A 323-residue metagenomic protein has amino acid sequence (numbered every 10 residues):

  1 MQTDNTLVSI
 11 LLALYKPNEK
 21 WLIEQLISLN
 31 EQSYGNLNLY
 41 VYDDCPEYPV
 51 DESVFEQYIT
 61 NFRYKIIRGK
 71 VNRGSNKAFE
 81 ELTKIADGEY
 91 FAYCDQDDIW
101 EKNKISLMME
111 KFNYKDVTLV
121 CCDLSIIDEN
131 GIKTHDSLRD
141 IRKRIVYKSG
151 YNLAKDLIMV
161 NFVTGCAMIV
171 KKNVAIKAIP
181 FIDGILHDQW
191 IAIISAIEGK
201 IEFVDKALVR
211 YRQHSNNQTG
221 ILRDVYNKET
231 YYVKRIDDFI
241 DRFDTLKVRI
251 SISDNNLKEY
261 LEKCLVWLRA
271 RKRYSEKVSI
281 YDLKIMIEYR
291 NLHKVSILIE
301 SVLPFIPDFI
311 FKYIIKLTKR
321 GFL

Functional and structural regions predicted by a protein language model:
M1-D224: Nucleotide-sugar donor-binding/catalytic module of glycosyltransferases that assemble extracellular/cell-envelope
R212-L323: C-terminal subregions of glycosyltransferases and related glycan-biosynthesis enzymes
